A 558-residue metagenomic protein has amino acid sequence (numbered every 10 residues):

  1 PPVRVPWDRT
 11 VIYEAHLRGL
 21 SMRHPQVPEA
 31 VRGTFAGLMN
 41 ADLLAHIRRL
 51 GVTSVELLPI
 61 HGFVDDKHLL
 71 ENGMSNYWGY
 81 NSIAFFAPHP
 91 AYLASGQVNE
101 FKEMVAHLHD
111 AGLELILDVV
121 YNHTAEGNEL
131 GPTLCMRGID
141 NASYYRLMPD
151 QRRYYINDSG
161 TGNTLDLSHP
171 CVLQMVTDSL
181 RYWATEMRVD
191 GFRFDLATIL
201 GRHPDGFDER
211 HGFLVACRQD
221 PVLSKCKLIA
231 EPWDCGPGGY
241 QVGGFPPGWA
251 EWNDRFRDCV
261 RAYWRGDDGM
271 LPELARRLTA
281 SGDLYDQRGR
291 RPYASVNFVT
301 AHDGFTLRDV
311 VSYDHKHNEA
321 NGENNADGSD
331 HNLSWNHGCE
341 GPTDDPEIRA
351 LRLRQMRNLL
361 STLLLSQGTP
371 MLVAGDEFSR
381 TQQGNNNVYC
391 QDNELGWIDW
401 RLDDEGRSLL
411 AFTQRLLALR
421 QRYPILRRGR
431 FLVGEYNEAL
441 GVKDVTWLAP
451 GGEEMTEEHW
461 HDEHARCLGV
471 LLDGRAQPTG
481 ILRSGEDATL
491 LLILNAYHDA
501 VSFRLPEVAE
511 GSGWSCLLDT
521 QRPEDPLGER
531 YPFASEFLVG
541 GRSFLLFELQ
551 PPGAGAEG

Functional and structural regions predicted by a protein language model:
P1-V11, M22-A30, G37, W264 (+2 more regions): An acidic, Gly/Ser/Thr/Pro-rich helix-cap/linker signature
P1-Y13, R18, F35, I47 (+5 more regions): Carbohydrate-interacting/catalytic domains
V3-D8, M74-Y77, D327: Short glycine/proline-enriched loop/turn "hinge" motifs that connect secondary-structure elements and lie
V11-Y13, V55, L115-L117, F192 (+2 more regions): Hydrophobic faces of well-ordered beta-strands that scaffold small-molecule active sites in alpha/beta enzyme cores
H16-S21, D42, H61, A84 (+14 more regions): Short, flexible loop/turn elements at secondary-structure junctions
R18-R188, R193-V222, G239, L284: Substrate-binding/active-site clefts of carbohydrate-active enzymes
H24-A41, Y313-N318, E524-S535: Short, polar loop/linker segments at the starts of domains and inter-domain junctions
H203, E209-A374, F378-S379, N387-Q391 (+5 more regions): Conserved alpha/beta catalytic core and glycan-binding cleft of carbohydrate-active enzymes
